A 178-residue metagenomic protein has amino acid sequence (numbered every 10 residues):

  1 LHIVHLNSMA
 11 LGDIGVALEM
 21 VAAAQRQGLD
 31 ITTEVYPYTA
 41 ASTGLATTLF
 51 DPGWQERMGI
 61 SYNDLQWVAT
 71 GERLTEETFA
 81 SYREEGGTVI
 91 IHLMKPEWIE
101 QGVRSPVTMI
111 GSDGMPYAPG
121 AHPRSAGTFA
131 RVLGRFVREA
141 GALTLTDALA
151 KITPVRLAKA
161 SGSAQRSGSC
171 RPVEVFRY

Functional and structural regions predicted by a protein language model:
H2-A142: Active-site neighborhoods of metal-dependent hydrolases
T39, Y117, K151, R166-S167: Residue-level signal for alpha-helical context at structural boundaries
I90-L93, I99, A140-A150, L157-Y178: Acidic, glycine-enriched loop/beta-strand segments at the rims of small-molecule binding/catalytic pockets
P106, V155-R156: Alpha-helix boundary/capping residues
F129, I152-T153: N-terminal alpha-helical segment
